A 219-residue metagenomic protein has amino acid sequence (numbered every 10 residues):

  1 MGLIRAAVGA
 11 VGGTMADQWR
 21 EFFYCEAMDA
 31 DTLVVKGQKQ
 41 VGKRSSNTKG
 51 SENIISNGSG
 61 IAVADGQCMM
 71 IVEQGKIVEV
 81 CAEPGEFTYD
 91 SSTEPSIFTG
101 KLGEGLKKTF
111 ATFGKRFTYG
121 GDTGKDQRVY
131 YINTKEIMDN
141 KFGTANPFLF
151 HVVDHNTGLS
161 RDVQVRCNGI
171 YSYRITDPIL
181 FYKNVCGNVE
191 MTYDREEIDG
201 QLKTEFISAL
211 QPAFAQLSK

Functional and structural regions predicted by a protein language model:
M1-K219: N-terminal hydrophobic membrane-entry segments
